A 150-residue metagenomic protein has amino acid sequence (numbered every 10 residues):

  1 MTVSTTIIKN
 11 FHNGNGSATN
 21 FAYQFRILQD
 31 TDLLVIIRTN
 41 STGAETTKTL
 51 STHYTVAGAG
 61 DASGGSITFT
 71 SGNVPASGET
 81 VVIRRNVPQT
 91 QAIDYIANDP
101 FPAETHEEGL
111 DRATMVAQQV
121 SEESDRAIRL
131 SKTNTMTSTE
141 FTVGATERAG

Functional and structural regions predicted by a protein language model:
M1-G109, E123, T142, E147-G150: N-terminal assembly/attachment segments of tailed bacteriophage virion structural proteins
H106, L110-T133: Compositionally biased low-complexity segments at domain edges in trafficked proteins and select soluble regulators
S131-T142: Short linear interaction motifs
